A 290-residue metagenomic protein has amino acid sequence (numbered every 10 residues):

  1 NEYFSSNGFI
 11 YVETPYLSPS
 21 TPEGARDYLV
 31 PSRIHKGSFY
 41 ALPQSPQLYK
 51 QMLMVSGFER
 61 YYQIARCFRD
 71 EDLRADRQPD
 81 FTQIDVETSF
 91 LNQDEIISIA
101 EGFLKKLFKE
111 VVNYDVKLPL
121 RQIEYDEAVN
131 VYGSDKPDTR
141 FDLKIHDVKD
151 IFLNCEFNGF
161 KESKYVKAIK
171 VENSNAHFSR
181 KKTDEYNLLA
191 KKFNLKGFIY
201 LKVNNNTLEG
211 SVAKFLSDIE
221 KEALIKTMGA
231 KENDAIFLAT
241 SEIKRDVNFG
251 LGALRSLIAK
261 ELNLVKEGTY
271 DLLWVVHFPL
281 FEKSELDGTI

Functional and structural regions predicted by a protein language model:
N1-I290: Class II aminoacyl-tRNA synthetase catalytic cores and aaRS-like
